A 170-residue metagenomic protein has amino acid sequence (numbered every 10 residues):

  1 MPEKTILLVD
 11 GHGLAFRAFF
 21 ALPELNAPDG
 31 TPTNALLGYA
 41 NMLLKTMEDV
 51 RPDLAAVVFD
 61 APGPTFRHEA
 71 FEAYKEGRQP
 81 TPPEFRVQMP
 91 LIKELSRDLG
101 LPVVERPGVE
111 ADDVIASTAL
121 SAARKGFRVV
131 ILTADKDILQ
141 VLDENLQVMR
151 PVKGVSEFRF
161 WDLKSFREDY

Functional and structural regions predicted by a protein language model:
M1-A56, D60, R67-F71: Non-catalytic, usually N-terminal nucleic-acid engagement modules in DNA/RNA processing proteins
P2-E3, P23-N26, E76-Y170: Extended two-metal-dependent nuclease catalytic cores across DNA- and RNA-processing enzymes
G11-H12, V58-P62, T133-K136, V152: A short beta-strand-to-loop transition that corresponds to the Sensor-1 phosphate-sensing loop of AAA+ P-loop ATPases
L14-F16, G63-R67, A111, D137-Q140: Short, active-site-adjacent cap segments at secondary-structure transitions
